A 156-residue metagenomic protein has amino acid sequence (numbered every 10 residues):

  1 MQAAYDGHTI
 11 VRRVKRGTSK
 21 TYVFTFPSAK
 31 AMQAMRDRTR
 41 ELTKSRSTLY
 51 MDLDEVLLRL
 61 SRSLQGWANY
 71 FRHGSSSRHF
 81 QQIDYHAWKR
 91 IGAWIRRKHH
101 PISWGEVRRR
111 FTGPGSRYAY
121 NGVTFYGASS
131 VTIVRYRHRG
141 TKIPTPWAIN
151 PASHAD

Functional and structural regions predicted by a protein language model:
M1-D156: Non-catalytic terminal/accessory segments
